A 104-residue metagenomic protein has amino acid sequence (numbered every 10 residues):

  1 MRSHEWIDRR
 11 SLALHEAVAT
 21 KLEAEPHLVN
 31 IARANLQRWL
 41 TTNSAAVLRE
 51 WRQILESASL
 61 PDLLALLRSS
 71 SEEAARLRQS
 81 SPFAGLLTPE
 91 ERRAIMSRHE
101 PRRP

Functional and structural regions predicted by a protein language model:
M1-P104: Basic, alpha-helical nucleic-acid-binding regions used in initiation and control of genome expression
